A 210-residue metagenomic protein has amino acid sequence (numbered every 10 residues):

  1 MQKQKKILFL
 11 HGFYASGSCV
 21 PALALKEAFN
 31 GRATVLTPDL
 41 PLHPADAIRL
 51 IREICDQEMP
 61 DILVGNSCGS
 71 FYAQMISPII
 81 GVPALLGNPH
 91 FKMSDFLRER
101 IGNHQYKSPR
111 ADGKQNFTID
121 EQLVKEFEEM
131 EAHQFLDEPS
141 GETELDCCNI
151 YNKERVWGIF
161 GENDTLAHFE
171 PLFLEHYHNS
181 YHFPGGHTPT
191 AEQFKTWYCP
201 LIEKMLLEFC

Functional and structural regions predicted by a protein language model:
Q2-Q57, H187: Active-site catalytic motif of lipid deacylating hydrolases and related acyltransferases
F9-F13, V64, I159-G161: Short hydrophobic segments within beta-strands
L23, E27, Q74, P171-L172: Active-site phosphate/pyrophosphate- and oxyanion-stabilizing loops and adjacent acidic/basic residues in soluble
E58, I80: Active-site charged/polar residues at nucleotide-handling catalytic sites that mediate phosphoryl, nucleotidyl
D61-V64, P83-L85: Residue in the alpha/beta-hydrolase core beta-strand immediately N-terminal to the catalytic nucleophile
V64-A73: Gly/Ala-rich beta-loop-alpha elbow adjacent to hydrolase catalytic centers
M75, I79: Active-site signature of alpha/beta-hydrolase-fold catalytic machinery across serine- and Asp/Cys-nucleophile hydrolases
P83-C210: The alpha/beta-hydrolase serine catalytic core
